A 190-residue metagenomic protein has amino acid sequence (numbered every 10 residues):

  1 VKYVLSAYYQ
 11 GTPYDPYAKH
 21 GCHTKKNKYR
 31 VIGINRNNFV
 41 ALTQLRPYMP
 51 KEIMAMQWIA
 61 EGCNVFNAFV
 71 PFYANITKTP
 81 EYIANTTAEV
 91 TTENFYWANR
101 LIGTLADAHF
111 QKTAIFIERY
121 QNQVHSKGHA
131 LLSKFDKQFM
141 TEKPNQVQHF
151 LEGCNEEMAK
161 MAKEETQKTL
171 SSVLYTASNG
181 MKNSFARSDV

Functional and structural regions predicted by a protein language model:
V1-V190: C-terminus-biased signal that marks the final domain/tail of proteins
